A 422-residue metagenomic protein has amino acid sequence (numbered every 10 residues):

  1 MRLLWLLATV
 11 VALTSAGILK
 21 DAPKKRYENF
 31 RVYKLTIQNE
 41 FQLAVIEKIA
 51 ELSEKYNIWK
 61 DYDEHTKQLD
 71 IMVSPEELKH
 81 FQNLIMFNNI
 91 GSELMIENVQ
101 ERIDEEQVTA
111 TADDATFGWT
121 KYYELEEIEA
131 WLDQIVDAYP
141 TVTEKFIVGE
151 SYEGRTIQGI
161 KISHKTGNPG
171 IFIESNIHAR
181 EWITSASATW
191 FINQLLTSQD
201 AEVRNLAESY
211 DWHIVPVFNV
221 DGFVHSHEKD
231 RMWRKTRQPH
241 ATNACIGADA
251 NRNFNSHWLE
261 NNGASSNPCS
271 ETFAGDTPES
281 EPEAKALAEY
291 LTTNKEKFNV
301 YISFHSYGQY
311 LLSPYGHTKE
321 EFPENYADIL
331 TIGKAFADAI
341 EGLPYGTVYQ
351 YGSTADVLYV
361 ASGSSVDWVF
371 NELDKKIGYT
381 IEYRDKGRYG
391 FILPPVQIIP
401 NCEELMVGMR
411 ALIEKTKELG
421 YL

Functional and structural regions predicted by a protein language model:
R2-L7, A12-L422: M14 metallocarboxypeptidase catalytic domain recognition
